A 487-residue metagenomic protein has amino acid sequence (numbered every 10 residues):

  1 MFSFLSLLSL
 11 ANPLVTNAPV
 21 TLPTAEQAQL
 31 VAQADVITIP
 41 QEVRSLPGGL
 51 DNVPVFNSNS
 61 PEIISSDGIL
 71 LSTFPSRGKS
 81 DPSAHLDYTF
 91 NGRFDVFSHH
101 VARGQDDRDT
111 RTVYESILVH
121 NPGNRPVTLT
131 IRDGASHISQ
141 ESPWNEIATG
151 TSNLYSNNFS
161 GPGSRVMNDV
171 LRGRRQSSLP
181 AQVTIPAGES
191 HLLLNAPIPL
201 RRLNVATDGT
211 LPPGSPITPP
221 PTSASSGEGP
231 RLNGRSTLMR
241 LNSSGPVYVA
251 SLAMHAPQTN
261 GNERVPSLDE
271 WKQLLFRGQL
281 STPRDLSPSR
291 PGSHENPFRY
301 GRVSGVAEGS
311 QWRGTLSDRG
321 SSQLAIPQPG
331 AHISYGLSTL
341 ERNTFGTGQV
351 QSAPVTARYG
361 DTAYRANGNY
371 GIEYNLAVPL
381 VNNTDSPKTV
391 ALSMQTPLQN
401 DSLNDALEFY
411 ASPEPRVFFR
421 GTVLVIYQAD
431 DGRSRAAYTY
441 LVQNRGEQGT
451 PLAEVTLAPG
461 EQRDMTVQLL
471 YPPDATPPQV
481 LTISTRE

Functional and structural regions predicted by a protein language model:
M1-L14: Sec-dependent N-terminal signal peptides
L22-I39, S66, S72-R132, H137 (+7 more regions): Long compositionally biased, domain-poor regions of proteins
I138-L192: Structured domain cores in non-transmembrane regions
V265-V306, D430: Acidic, serine/threonine- and proline-rich intrinsically disordered appendage/tail regions
